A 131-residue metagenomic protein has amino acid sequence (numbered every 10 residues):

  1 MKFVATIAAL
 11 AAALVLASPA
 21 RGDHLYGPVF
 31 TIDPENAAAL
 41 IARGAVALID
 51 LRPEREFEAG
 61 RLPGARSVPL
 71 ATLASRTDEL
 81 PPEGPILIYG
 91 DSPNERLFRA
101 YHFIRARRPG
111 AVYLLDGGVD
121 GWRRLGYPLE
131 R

Functional and structural regions predicted by a protein language model:
K2-V46, R55-L87, S92-R131: Rhodanese-like catalytic fold shared by cysteine-dependent sulfurtransferases and DSP/PTP-type phosphatases
L48-D50: Structural scaffold elements adjacent to functional motifs in cytosolic proteins
